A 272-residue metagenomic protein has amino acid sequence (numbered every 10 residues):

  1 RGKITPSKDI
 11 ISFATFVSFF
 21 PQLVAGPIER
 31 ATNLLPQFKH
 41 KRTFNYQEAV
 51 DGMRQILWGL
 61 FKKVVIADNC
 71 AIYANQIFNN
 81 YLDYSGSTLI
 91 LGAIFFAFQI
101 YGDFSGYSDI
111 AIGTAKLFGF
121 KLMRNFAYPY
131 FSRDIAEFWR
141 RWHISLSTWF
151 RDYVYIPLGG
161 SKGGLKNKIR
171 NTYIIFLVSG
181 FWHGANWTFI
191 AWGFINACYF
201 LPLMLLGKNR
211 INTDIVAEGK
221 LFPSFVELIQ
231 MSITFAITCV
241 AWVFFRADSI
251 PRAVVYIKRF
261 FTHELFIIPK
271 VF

Functional and structural regions predicted by a protein language model:
R1-V271: Membrane-embedded transmembrane alpha-helical bundles that form the catalytic cores of multi-pass lipid-modifying
